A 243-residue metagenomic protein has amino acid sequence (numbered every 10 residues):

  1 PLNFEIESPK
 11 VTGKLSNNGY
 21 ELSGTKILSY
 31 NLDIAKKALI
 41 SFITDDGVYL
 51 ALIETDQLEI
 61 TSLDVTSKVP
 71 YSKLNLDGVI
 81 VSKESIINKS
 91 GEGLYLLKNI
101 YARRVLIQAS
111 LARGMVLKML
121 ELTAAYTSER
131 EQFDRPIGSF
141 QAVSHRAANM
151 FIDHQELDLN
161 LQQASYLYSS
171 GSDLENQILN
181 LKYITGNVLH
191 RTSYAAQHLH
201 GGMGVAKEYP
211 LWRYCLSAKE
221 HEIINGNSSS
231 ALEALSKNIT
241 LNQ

Functional and structural regions predicted by a protein language model:
P1-L15: A gly/ser-rich beta-alpha-beta helix-loop segment of oxidoreductase catalytic cores
K10-T12, G19, L28: Short, surface-exposed charged micro-motifs
L15-Y20, A102-Q243: Alpha-helical interface subdomain recognition
Y20, A38, Y49, P70-L74: Short beta-strand micro-motifs in enzyme catalytic cores
T25-L58: A short core secondary-structure module
L28-S29, E54-K89: Flexible, small-/acidic-enriched active-site or ligand-binding loops
I40, A51, L74-L76, V116 (+1 more regions): Residue-level signal for inorganic ion chemistry
N75, L94-I107: Helix-biased detector of long, well-ordered alpha-helical tracts
